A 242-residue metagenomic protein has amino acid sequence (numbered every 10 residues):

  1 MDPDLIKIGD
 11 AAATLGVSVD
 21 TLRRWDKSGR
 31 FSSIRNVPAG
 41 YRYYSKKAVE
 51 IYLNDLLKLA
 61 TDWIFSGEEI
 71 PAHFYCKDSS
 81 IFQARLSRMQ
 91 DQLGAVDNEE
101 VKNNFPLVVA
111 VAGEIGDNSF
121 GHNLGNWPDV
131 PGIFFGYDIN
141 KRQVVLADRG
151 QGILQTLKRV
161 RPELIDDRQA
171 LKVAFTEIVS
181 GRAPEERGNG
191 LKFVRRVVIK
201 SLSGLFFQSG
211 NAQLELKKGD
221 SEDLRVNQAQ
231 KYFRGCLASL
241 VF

Functional and structural regions predicted by a protein language model:
M1-L5, G9-G16, R23-K27, S33-G113 (+1 more regions): Bergerat-fold GHKL ATPase/HATPase_c domain
P3, G16-V17, I165, N189: Residue-level recognition of alpha-helix initiation/capping sites
D20, S33-I34, R182, F206: A local structural micro-motif
G29, L56, E177-G181: Alpha-helix boundary/capping residues
R30-F31, S203: Short aromatic/hydrophobic-glycine micro-motifs
S119-F242: Conserved beta-strand-loop-beta-strand hairpin that lines the nucleotide-binding pocket of ATP/GTP-utilizing enzymes
